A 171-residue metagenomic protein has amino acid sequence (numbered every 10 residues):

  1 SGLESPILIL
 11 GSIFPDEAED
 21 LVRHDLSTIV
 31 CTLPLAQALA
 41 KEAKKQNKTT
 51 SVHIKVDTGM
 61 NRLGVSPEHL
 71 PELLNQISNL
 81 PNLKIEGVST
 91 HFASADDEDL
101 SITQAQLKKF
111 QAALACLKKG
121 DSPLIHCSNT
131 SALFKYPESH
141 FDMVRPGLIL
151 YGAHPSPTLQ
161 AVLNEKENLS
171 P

Functional and structural regions predicted by a protein language model:
S1, H24, Q46, L117-G120: Residues at alpha-helix termini
S1-L26, V30: N-terminal active-site wall of soluble small-molecule enzyme domains
L3-I7, T49-S51, G120-I125: Short beta-strand/loop segments at the ligand-binding rim of alpha/beta enzyme cores
L8-I13, K45-N47, N82-E86: Short hydrophobic/aromatic-rich motifs at helix boundaries and adjacent loops
G11-D16, L33-A36, L148-Y151: Short, acidic/turn-prone active-site loops that include or flank metal/cofactor- and phosphate-binding residues
E17-H24, T50-V56, S89-A95: Acidic/polar active-site rim loop that often engages polyanionic ligands
H24-M60: A generic, well-ordered mixed alpha/beta core segment in the N-terminal half of proteins
Q37, K41-E42, T58-P171: Active-site loop/helix belt of alpha/beta enzymes
